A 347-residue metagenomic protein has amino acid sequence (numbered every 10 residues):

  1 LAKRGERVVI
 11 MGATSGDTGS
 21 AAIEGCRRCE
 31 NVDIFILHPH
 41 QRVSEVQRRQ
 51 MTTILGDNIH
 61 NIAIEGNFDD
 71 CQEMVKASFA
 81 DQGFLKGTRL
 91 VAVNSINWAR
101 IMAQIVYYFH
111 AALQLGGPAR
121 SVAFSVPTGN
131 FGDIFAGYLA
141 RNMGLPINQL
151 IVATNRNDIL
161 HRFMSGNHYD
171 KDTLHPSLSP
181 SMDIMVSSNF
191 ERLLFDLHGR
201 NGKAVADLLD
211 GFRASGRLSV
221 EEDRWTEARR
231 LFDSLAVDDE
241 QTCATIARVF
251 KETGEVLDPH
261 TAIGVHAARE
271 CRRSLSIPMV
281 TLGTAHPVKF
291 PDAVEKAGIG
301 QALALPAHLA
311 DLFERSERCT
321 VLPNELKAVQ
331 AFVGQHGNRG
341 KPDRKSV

Functional and structural regions predicted by a protein language model:
L1-R344: PLP-dependent amino-acid enzyme catalytic core
